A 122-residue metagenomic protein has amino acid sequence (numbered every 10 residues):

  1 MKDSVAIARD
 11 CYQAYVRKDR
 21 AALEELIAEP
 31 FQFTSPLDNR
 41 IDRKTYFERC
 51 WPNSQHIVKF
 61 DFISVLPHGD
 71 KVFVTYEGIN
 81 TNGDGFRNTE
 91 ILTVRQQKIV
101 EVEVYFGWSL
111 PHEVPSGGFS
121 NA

Functional and structural regions predicted by a protein language model:
M1-A8: N-terminal intrinsically disordered, low-complexity tails enriched in polar/charged
D3, V16, T34-P36, F47-A122: A beta-strand edge to alpha-helix "cap/lid" segment located at domain peripheries
I7, R17-P30, T34: Short, well-ordered alpha-helical segments enriched in acidic and aromatic residues
R9-Q13: Amphipathic alpha-helical repeat scaffolds
N39: Conserved GNAT-fold acetyl-CoA-binding loop/helix
D42-R43: PAS/Per-ARNT-Sim sensory domains
